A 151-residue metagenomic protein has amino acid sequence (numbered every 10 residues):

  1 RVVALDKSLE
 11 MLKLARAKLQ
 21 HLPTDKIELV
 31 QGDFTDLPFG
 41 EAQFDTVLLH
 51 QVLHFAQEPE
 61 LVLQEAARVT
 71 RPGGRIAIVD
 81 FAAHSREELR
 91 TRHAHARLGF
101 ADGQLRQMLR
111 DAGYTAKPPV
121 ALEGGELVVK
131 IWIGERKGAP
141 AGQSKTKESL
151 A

Functional and structural regions predicted by a protein language model:
R1-D36: Class I SAM-dependent methyltransferase SAM/SAH-binding core
E10, Q57-E60, R86: Short N-terminal helix/helix-N-cap motif within the alpha/beta-hydrolase-1
T35-V47: A short acidic, Gly/Pro-enriched loop at the edge of an enzyme's catalytic core that lines a small-molecule cofactor
D45-E58: A short SAM/SAH-binding and catalytic strip from SAM-dependent methyltransferases
E60-R75: A short glycine-rich, Lys/Arg-flanked "PGG" loop and its adjoining helix->strand segment in the class I
R75-I133: C-terminal alpha-helical "lid/dimerization" subdomain adjacent to the S-adenosyl-L-methionine
W132-A151: C-terminal lobe and adjacent flexible extensions of AdoMet/dcAdoMet transferase-like proteins
